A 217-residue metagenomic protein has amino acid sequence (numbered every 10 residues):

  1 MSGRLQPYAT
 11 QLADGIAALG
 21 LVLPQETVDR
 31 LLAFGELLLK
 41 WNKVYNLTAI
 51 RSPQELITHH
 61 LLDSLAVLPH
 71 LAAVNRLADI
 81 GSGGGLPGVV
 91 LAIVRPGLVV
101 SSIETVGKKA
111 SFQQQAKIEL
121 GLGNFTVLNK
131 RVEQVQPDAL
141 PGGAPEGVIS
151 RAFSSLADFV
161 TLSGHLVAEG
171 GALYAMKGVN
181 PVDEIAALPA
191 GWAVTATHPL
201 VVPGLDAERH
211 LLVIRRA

Functional and structural regions predicted by a protein language model:
M1-V74, K108-F125: Class I SAM-dependent transferase core
G15, V28, H70, V94 (+2 more regions): Alpha-helical structural signal in soluble globular domains
L21, Y45-T48, Q54-E55, H59 (+5 more regions): Flexible, active-site-adjacent loop/turn segments at secondary-structure boundaries
Q54, G81, I103: Short gly/ser-rich anion-binding loops that grip negatively charged ligand groups
P69, A92, V202-P203: Short secondary-structure boundary/capping segments
V74-G83: Conserved class I S-adenosyl-L-methionine
G84-G97: Conserved SAM-binding loop of SAM-dependent methyltransferases across substrates and taxa, primarily the Class I
G97-A217: S-adenosylmethionine
